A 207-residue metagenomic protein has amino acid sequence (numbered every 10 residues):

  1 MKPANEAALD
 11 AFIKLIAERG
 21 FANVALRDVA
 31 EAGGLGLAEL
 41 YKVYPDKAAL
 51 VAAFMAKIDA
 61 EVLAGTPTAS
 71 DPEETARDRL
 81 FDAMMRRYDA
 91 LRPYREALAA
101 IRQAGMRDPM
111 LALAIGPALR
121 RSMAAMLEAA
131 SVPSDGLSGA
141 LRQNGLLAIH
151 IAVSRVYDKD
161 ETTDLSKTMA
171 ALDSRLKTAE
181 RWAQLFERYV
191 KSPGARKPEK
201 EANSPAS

Functional and structural regions predicted by a protein language model:
M1-A7: Short, Lys/Arg-enriched anionic-surface-contact patches
A7, L15-A53, K57: Helix-turn-helix
A25, A99-I101, D135, S166: Short, hydrophobic secondary-structure boundary micro-motifs
L50-I58, V62, I101, G105: Alpha-helical DNA-contacting segments of helix-turn-helix folds
A53, K57, R86, A148-A152 (+2 more regions): Short, residue-level hotspots on alpha-helical faces of the histone-fold and other alpha-helical interaction modules
A53, P67-A100, R107, P117-A118: Hydrophobic alpha-helical connector segments
P109-V132, A140-A152, A170, T178: Amphipathic alpha-helical packing segments from all-alpha helical-bundle domains
E128, K159-S207: C-terminal peripheral helix-coil segments that are non-catalytic and often amphipathic
